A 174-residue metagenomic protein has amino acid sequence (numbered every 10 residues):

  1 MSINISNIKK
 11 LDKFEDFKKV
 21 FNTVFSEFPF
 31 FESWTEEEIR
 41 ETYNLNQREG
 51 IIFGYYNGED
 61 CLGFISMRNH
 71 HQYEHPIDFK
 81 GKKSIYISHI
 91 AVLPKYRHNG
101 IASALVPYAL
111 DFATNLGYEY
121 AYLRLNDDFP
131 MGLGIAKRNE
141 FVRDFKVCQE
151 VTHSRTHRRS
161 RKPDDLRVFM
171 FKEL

Functional and structural regions predicted by a protein language model:
M1-E38, G54-Y56, V168: Short amphipathic alpha-helix that is part of the acyltransferase structural core
P29-Y56, F64-S66, Q72-E74: Active-site rim helix/loop that mediates acceptor-substrate recognition in acyltransferases
E59-F64, I85: Glycine-rich phosphate/pyrophosphate-binding loop shared by adenosine-nucleotide-utilizing enzymes
I87-R97, L125-N126: A short, internal acetyl-CoA/4′-phosphopantetheine-binding micro-motif in the GNAT/acyltransferase core
V92, H98-D111, R138: Conserved acetyl-CoA-binding loop-helix of GNAT-fold acetyltransferases
S103, N115, D127-K146: Conserved active-site alpha-helix within GNAT-family acetyltransferase domains
A113-L125: Conserved GNAT acetyl-CoA-binding A-motif
C148-L174: C-terminal "cap" of GNAT-fold acetyltransferases
